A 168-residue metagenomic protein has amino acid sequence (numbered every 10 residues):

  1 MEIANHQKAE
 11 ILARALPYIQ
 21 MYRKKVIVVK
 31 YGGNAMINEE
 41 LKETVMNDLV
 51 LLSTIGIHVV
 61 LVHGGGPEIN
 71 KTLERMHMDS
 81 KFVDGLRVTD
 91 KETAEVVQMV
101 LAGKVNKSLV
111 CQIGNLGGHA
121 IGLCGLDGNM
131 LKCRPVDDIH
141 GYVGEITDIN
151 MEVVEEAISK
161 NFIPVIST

Functional and structural regions predicted by a protein language model:
M1-T168: Nucleotide/pyrophosphate-binding catalytic subdomain
